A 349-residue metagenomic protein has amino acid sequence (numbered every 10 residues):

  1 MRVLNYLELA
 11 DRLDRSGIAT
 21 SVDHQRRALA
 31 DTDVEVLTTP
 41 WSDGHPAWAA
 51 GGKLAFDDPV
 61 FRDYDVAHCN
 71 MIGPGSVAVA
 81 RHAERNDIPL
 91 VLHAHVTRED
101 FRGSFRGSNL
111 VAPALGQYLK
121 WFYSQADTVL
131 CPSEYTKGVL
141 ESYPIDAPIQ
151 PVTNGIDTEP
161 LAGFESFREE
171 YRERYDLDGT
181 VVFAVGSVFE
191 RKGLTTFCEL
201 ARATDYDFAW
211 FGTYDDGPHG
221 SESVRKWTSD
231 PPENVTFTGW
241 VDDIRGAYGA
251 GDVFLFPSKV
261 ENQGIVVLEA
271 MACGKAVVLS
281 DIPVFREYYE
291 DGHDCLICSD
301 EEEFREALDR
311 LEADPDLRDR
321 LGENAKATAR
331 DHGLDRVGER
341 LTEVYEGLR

Functional and structural regions predicted by a protein language model:
I72, W240, K259: Aromatic "clamp/platform" in nucleotide-sugar-dependent glycosyltransferases that forms part of the donor/acceptor
R98, L110-V129: Membrane-proximal helix-turn-helix segments that form the acceptor-binding/catalytic region of lipid-linked
Y123, W240-V241, A247-G251: Short alpha-helical donor nucleotide-sugar binding micro-motif in glycosyltransferases
R174-K192, C198-R202, A209: Conserved donor-binding/catalytic core segment of Leloir-type glycosyltransferases
Y206-N234, T238: Short, structured helix-loop element that forms part of the nucleotide-activated donor/catalytic region
A276-L279: Short hydrophobic beta-strand element within catalytic cores of glycosyltransferases and related nucleotide-activated
D291-E302, R310-D316: Conserved acidic donor-binding segment of nucleotide-sugar-dependent glycosyltransferases
R310, L317-D331: A short, well-ordered alpha-helix in the C-terminal region of glycosyltransferases
